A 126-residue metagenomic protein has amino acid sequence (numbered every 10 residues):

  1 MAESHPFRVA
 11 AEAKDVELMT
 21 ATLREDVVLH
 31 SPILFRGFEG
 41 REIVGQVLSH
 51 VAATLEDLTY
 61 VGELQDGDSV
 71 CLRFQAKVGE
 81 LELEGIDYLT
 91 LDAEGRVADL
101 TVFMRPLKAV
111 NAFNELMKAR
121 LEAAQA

Functional and structural regions predicted by a protein language model:
M1-A126: C-terminal and inter-domain tail/linker signature
